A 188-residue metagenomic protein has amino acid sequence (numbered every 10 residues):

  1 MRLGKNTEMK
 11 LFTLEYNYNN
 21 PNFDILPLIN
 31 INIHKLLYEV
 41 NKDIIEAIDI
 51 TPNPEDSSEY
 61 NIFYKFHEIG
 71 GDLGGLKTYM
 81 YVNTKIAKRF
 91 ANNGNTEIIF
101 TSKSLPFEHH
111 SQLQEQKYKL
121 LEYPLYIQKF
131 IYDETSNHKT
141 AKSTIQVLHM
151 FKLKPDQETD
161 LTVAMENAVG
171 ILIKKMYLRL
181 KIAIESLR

Functional and structural regions predicted by a protein language model:
M1-R188: Eukaryotic helix-grip
